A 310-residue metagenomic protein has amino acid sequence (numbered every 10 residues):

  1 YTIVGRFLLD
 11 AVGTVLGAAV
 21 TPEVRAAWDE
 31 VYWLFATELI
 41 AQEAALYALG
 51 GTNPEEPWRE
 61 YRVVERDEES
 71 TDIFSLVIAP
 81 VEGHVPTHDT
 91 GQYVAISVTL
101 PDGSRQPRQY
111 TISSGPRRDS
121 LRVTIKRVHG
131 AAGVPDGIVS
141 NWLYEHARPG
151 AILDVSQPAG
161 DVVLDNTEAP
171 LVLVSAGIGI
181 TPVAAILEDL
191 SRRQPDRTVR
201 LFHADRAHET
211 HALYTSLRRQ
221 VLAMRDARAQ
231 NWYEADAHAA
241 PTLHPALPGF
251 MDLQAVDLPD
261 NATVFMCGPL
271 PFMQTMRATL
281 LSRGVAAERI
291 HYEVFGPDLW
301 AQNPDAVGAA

Functional and structural regions predicted by a protein language model:
Y1-P57: Globin-like tetrapyrrole-binding proteins
G51-I152, P170, S191, D205-A207 (+2 more regions): Ferredoxin-reductase
G91, G179, P269: Short, conserved phosphate/pyrophosphate- and ester-handling motifs at nucleotide-, phospho-/glycolipid
Y144, S156-A169: A short, basic/flexible loop-to-alpha-helix module at the beginning of a structural domain
L171-T181: Short, glycine-rich nucleotide/cofactor-binding loops
I180-R192: Histidine-anchored nucleotide/phosphate-binding helix
V199-A310: Reductase modules of NAD(P)H-dependent flavoproteins
